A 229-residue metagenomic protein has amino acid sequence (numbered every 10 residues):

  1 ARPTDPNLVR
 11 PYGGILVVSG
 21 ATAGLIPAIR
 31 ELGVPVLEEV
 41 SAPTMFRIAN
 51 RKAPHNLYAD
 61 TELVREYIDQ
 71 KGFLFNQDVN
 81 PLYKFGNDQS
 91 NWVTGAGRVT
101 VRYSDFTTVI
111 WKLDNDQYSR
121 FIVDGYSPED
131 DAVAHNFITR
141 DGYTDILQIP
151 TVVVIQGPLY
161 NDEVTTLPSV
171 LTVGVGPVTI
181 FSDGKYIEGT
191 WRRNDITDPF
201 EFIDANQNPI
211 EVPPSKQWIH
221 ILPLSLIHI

Functional and structural regions predicted by a protein language model:
A1-L226: A surface/extracellular/periplasmic glyco- and lipid-processing/surface-interacting theme
